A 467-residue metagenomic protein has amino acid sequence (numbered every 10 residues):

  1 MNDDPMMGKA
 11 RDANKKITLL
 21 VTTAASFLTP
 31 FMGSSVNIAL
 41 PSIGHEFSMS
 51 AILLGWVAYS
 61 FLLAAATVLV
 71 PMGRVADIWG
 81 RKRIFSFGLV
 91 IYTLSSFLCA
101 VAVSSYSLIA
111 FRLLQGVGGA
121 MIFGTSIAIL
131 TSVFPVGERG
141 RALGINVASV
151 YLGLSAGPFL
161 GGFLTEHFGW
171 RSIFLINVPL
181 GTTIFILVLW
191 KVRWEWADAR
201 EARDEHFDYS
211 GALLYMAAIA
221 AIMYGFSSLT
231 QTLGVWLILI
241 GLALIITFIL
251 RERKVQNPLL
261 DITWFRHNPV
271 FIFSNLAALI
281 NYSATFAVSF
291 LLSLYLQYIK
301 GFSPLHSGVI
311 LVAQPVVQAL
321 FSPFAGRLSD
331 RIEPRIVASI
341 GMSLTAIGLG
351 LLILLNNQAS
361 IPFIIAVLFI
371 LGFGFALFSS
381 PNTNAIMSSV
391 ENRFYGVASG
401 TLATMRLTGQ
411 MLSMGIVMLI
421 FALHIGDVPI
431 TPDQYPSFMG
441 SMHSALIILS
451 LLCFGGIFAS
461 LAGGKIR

Functional and structural regions predicted by a protein language model:
M1-P30, H45: Cytosolic juxtamembrane N-terminal segment immediately preceding the first transmembrane helix of multi-pass
K16-F31, V36-I38, A51, L233-L237 (+2 more regions): 12-transmembrane solute porter fold
T22, T29, A58-F61, A65 (+11 more regions): Structural signature of transmembrane alpha-helices in multi-pass secondary transporters
A39-T67, S107-A110, L305-V309: Extracellular/periplasmic helix-loop-helix junction of adjacent transmembrane segments in MFS-like secondary
I43-G44, V75-A76, L160-F168, F226 (+4 more regions): Interfacial helix-cap and linker-helix signal at transmembrane-aqueous boundaries of multi-pass secondary transporters
Y59-G73, F123-I127, V312-A325: Central cavity-lining transmembrane alpha-helices of secondary-active solute carriers, predominantly the Major
G73, D77-S210: Helix-loop-helix hairpins in multi-pass membrane proteins, especially solute transporters
H167-L276, S450: Hydrophobic transmembrane-helix bundles of small-molecule transporters
